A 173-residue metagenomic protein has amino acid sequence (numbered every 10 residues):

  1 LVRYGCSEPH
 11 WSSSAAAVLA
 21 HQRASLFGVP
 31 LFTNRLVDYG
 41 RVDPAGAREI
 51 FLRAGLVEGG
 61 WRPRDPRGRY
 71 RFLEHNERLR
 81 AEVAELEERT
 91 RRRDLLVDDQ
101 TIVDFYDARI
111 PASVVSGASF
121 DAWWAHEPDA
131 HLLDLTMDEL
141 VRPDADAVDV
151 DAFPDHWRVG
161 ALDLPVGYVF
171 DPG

Functional and structural regions predicted by a protein language model:
L1-G173: C-terminal accessory domains/tails appended to large, multi-domain proteins
